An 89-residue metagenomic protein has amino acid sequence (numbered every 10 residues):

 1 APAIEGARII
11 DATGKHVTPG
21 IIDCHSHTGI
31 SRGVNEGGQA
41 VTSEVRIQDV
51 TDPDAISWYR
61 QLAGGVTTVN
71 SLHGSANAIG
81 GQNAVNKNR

Functional and structural regions predicted by a protein language model:
A1-T18: Histidine-rich, glycine-flanked metal-binding segment
A12-T13, S26, S71-G74: Active-site-proximal beta-strand/loop segments in catalytic clefts of secreted hydrolases
G14, H25, Q61, G65: Divalent metal-coordination and catalytic microenvironments
V17-T18, D23, S57: Short HxH-centered metal-ligating active-site micro-motif
I22-S31: Histidine-centered catalytic micro-motifs
I30, V34-T51, R89: Active-site gating loops and adjacent loop-to-helix segments of metal-dependent hydrolytic enzymes
D49-A63: Post-HExxH zinc-binding segment in Zn-dependent metallohydrolases
P53, G64-R89: Active-site loop-helix segments enriched in His/Asp/Glu that coordinate and activate a nucleophilic water at divalent
